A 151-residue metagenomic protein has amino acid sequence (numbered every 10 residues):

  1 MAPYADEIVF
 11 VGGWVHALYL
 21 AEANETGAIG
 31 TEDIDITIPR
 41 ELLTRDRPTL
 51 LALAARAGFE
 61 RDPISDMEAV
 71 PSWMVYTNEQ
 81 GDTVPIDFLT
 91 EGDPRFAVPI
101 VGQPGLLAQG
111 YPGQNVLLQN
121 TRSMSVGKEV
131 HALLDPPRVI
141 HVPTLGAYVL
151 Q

Functional and structural regions predicted by a protein language model:
M1-Q151: Compositionally biased terminal segments of proteins
